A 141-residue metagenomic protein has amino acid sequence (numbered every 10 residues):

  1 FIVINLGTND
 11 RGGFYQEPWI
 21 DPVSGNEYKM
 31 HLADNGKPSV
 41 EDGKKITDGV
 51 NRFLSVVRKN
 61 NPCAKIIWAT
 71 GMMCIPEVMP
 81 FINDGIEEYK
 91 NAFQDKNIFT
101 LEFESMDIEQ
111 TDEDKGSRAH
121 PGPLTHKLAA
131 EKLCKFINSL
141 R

Functional and structural regions predicted by a protein language model:
F1-R141: Alpha-helical cap/lid subdomain in secreted, periplasmic, or secretory-pathway luminal O-acyl-processing enzymes
